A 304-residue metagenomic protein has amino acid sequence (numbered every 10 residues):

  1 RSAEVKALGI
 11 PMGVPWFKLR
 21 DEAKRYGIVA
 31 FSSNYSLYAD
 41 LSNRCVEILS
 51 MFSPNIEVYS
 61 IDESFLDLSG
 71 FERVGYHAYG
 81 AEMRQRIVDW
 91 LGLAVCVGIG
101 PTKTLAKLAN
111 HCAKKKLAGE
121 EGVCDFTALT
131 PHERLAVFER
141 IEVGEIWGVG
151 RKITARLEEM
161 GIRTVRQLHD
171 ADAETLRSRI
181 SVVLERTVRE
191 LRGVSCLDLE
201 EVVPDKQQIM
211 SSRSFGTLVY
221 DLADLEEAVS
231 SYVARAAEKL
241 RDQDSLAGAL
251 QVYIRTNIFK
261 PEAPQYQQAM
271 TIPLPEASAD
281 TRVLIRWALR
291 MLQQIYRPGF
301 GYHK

Functional and structural regions predicted by a protein language model:
R1-R189, E238: Gly/Gly-Pro- and Ser/Thr-rich, intrinsically disordered tail segments characteristic of DNA damage-repair and tolerance
Y59-E63, G100-K103, S245-A249, F300-K304: Short Gly/Ser/Thr- and Asp/Glu-enriched loop/turn motifs at secondary-structure junctions
E145, A155-Y302: DNA-contacting surface of Y-family translesion DNA polymerases
